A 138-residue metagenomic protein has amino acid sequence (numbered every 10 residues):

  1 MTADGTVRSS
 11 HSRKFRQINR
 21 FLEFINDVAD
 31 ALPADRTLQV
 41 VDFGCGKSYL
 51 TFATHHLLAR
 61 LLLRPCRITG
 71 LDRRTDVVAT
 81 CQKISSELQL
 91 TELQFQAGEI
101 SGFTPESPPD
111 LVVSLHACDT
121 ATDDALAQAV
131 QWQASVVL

Functional and structural regions predicted by a protein language model:
M1-L38: Conserved Class I S-adenosyl-L-methionine-dependent methyltransferase catalytic core
R36-G46: Conserved class I S-adenosyl-L-methionine
K47-L63: Conserved SAM-binding loop of SAM-dependent methyltransferases across substrates and taxa, primarily the Class I
C66-D72: Conserved SAM-binding motif I beta-strand of class I
D76-P109: S-adenosyl-L-methionine
S101, D110-T122: A short SAM/SAH-binding and catalytic strip from SAM-dependent methyltransferases
D119-Q131: A short, conserved alpha-helix within the catalytic core of class I
Q133-L138: Conserved beta-strand signature within the Rossmann-like core of class I S-adenosyl-L-methionine
